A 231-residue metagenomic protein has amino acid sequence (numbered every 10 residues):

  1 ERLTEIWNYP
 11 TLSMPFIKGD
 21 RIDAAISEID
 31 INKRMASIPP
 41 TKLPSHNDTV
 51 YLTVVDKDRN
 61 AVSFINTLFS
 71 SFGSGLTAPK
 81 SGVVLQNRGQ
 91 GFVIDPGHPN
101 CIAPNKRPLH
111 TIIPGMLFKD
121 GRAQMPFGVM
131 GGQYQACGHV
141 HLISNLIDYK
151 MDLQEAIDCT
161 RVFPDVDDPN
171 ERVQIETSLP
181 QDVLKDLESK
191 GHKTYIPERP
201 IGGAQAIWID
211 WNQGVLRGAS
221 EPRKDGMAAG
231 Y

Functional and structural regions predicted by a protein language model:
E1-L68, K80-S81, R88, E198: Internal maturation/activation junctions in enzymes
D30-P40, V93-I102, S189-G191: Short Pro/Gly-enriched beta-strand edge/turn motifs at strand-loop
V50-V54, P114-M116, G203-D210: Short beta-strand scaffold segments in enzyme catalytic cores
V55, N60-M125, Y149, L153: Active-site rim segments in enzyme catalytic domains, especially the processed small/beta chain of N-terminal
V62, C159, L216-R217: Generic structural signal for well-ordered beta-strand positions
M130-M151: Alpha-helical support elements that line or immediately flank enzyme active sites and cofactor-binding pockets
L146-K190: Compact, glycine/acidic-enriched structural inserts
W208, V215-Y231: Low-complexity, Gly/Ser/Thr/Pro-rich intrinsically disordered linker/tail segments
